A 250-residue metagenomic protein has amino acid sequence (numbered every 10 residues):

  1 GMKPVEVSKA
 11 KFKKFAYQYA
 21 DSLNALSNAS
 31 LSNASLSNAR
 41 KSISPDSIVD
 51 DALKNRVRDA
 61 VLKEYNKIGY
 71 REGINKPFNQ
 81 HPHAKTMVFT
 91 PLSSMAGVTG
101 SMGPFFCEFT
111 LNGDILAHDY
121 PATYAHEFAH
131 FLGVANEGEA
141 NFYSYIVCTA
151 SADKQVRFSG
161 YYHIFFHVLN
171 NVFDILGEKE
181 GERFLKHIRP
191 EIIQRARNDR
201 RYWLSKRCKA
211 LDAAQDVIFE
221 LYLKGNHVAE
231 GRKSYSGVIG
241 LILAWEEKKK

Functional and structural regions predicted by a protein language model:
G1-K13, A34: N-terminal low-structure segments adjacent to metalloprotease catalytic domains across cellular compartments
Y17, D21, N33, N38: Cysteine-nucleophile amide-bond enzymes
L23-A29, R40-C107, G113, A117: Auxiliary, metal-adjacent structural segments of Zn-dependent hydrolase domains
N24, G133, Y145-A152, N170-G177: Sec-exported extracytoplasmic/periplasmic mature domains
Y120-V134, G138-N141, Y145: Active-site recognition of the HExxH zinc-binding catalytic motif
N136-H163: Post-HEXXH active-site segment of zinc metalloproteases
F158-I188: Acidic/histidine-rich catalytic neighborhood
I193-K250: Pan-zinc metallopeptidase signature
